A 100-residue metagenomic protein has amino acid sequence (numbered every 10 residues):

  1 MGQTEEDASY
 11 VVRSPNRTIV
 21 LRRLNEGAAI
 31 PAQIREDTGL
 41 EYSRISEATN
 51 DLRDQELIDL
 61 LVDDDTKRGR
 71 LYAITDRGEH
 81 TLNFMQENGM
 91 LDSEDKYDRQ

Functional and structural regions predicted by a protein language model:
M1-T18: Short alpha-helical segments that sit at the start of domains
G2-Q3, N83-Q100: Amphipathic alpha-helical dimerization/coiled-coil segments that flank or bridge DNA-binding/regulatory modules
T18-R22, H80: Pre-recognition alpha-helix immediately N-terminal to the DNA-recognition helix within helix-turn-helix or winged-helix
E26-I30: Short capping segments at the starts of secondary-structure elements
Q33-D37: A short acidic, leucine-rich amphipathic alpha-helix
L40-D54: Short amphipathic alpha-helical interaction segments
R53-D63: A short, conserved structural fragment
T66-M85: Basic, amphipathic "hinge/linker" alpha-helix immediately C-terminal to the N-terminal HTH DNA-binding motif
